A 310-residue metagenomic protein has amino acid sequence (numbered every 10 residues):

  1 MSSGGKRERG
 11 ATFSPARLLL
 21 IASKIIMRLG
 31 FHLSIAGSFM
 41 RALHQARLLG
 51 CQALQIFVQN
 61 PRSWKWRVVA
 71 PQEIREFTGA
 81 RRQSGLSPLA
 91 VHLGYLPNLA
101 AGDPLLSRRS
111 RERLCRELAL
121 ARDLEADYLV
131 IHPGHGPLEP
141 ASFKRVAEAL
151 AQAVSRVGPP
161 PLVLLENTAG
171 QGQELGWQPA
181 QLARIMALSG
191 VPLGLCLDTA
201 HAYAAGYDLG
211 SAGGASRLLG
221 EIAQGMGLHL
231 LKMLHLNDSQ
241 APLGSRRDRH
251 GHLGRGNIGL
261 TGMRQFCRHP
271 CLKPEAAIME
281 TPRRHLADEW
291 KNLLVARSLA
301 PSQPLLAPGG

Functional and structural regions predicted by a protein language model:
L20-L93, P97, A101-R116, S302-G309: N-terminal pre-domain/capping segments
H32-A36, Q59-P61, G94-L96, G134-G136 (+4 more regions): Active-site beta-loop-alpha junctions enriched in small/polar residues
A46, H92, A121, V163 (+3 more regions): Conserved, mostly hydrophobic/aromatic
R47-L49, P71-L89, A119-D123, V154-G158 (+3 more regions): Acidic (Asp/Glu)-rich catalytic clusters
Q52-F57, V91, G194-T199, L228-Q240: Non-cysteine beta-strand/loop elements that form the S-adenosyl-L-methionine
L99-G194: Active-site acidic/histidine proton-transfer and metal-coordination neighborhood in alpha/beta enzyme cores
P104, P140, L175-A183, Y203-P274 (+1 more regions): Gly/Pro-rich active-site loop or hairpin
L286-A300: C-terminal helical cap(s) of enzyme catalytic domains, especially alpha/beta-barrels
